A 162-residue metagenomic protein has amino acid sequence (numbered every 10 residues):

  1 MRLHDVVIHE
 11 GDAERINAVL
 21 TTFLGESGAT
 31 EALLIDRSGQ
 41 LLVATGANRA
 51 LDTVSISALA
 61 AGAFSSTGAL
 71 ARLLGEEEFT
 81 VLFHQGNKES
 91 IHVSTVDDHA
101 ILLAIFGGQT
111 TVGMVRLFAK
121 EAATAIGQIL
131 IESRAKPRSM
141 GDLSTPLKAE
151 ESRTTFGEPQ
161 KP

Functional and structural regions predicted by a protein language model:
M1-A29, S38, L42-P162: Acidic, low-complexity cytosolic segments
